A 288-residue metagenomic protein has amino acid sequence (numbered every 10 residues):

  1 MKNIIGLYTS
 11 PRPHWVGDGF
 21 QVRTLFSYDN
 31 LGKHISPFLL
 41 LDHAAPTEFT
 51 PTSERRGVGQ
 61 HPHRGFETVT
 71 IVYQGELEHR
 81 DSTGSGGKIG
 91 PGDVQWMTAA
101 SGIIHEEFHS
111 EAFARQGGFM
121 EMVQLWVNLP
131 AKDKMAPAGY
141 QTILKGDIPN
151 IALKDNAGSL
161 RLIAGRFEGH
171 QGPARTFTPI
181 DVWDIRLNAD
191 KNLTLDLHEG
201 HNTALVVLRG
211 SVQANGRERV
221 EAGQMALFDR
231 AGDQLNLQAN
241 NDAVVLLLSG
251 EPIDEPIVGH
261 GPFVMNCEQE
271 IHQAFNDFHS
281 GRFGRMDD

Functional and structural regions predicted by a protein language model:
M1-D288: Jelly-roll (double-stranded beta-helix
